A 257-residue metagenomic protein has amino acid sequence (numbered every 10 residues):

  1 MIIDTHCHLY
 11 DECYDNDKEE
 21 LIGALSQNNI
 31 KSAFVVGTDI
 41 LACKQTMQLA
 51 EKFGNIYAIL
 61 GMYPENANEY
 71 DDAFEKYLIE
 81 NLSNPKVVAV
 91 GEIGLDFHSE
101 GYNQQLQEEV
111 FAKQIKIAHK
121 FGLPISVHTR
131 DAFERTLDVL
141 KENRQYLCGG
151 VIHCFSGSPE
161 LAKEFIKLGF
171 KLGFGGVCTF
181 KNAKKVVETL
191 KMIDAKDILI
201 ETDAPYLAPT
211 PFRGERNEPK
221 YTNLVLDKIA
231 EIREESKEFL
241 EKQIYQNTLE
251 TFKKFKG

Functional and structural regions predicted by a protein language model:
M1-G257: Mid-domain alpha/beta scaffold segments of enzyme catalytic cores
